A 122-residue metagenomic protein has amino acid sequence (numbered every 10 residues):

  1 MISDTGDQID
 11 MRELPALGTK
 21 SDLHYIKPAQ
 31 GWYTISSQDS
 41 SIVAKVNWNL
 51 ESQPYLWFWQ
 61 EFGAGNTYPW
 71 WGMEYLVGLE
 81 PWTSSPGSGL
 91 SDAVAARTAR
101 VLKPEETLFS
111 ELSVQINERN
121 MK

Functional and structural regions predicted by a protein language model:
M1-S52: Active-site/ligand-binding surface loops and adjacent short beta/alpha elements that line catalytic pockets across
A29, S40, M73-Y75, P104-S110: Residues at beta-strand starts and edge strands
W32-T34, G78, F109-S113: Beta-strand secondary-structure signal
T34-P86: Glycine-rich active-site loops that engage anionic ligands at enzyme catalytic sites
T67, R97-L102: Beta-strand-rich interaction surfaces with strong enrichment in secreted/lumenal proteins
S85-A95: Short, structured beta-strand/loop micro-motifs enriched in basic residues and often containing a Trp
D92, I116-K122: Short, Lys/Arg- and Gly-enriched loop/turn segments at beta-strand edges
R100-E118: Short Pro-Gly-centered flexible turn/kink motifs
